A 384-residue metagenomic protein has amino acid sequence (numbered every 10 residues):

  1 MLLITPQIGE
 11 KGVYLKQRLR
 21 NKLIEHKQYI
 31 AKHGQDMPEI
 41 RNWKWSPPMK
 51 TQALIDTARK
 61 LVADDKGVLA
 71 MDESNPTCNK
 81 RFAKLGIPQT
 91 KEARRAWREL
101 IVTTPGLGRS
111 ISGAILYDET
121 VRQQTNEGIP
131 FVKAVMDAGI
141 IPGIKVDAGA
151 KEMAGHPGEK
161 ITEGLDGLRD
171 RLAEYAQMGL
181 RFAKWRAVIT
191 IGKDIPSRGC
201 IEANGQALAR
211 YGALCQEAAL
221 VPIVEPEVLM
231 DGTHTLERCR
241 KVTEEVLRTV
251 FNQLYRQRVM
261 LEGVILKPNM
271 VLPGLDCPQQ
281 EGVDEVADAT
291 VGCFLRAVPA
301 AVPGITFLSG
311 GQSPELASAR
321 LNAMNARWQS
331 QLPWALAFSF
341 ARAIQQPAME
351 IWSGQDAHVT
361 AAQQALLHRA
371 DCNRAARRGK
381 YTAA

Functional and structural regions predicted by a protein language model:
K27-P48: Short, Lys/Arg-enriched N-terminal segments with co-localized hydrophobic residues within the first ~10-30 amino acids
P48-M178, I191, Q279, V283 (+4 more regions): Alpha/beta catalytic barrel-like cores
T90, W185, V224, L266 (+1 more regions): Conserved, mostly hydrophobic/aromatic
Y117-Q123, M153-G155, A187-G199, L229-H234 (+1 more regions): Glycine-rich, proline-tolerant flexible connector loops at the mouths of alpha/beta enzymes
K160-F182, A207, Y211-V221, H234-I265 (+1 more regions): Alpha/beta enzyme core
P196-N204, H234-R248, C277, G310-S318: Active-site glycine- and acidic-residue-rich loops that bind and position anionic ligands or nucleotide-like cofactors
